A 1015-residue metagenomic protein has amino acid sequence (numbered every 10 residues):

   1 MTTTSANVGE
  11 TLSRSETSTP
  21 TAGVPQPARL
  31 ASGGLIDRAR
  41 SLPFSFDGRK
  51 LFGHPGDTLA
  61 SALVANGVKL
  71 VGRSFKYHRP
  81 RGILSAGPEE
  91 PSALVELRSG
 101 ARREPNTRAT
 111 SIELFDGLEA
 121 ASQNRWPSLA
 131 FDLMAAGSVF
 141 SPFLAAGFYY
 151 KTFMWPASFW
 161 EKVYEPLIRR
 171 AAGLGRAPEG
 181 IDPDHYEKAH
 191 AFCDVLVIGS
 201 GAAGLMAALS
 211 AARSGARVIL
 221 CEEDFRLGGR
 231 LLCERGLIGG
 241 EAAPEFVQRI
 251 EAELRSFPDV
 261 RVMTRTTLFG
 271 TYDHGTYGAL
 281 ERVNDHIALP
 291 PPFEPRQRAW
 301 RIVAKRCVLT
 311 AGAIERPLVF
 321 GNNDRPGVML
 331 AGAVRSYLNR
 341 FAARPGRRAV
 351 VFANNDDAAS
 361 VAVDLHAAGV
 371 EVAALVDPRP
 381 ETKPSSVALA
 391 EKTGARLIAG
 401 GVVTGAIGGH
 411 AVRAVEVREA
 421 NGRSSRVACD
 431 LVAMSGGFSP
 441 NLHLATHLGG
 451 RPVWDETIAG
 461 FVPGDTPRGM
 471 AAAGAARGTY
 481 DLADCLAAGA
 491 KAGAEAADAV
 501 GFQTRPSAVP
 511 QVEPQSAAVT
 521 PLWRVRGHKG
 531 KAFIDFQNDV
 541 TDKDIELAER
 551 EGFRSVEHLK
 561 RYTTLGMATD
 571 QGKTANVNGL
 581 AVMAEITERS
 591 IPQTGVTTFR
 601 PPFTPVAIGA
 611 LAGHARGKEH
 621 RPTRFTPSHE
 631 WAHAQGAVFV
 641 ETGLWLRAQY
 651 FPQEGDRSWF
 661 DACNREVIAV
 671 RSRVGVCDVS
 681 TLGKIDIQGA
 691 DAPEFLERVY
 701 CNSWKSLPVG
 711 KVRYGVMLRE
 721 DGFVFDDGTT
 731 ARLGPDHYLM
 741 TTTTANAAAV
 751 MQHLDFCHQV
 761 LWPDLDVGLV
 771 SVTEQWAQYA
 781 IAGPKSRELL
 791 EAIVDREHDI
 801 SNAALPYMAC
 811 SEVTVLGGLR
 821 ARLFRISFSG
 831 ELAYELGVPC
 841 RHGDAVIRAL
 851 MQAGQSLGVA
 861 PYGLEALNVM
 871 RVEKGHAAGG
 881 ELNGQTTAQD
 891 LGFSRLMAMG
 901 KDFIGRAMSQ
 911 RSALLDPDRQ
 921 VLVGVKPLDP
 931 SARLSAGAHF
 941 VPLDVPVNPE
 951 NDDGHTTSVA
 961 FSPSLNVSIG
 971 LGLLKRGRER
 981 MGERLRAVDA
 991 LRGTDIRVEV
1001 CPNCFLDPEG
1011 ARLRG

Functional and structural regions predicted by a protein language model:
T2-R49, G53-T623, Q775: Residues forming the flavin
F46, L97, T642, E720 (+3 more regions): Structural motif
S61-V71, A690-L707, E788, A792-E797: A short, contiguous, amphipathic alpha-helix enriched in charged residues
C221, A313, F553, N664-S680 (+3 more regions): Residues forming anionic-ligand binding surfaces in small-molecule and nucleic-acid pockets of primarily soluble enzymes
T457, A517-T520, R665-S672, M717-D727 (+3 more regions): Short amphipathic beta-strand starts and helix->beta connectors
N578, E585-L718, F723: Acidic, proline/glycine-enriched N-terminal capping motif
H629-A634, R647, G734-D736, T742-G1015: Conserved, structured C-terminal
K705-D736, M740-F756: Well-ordered mid-protein domain cores that form the structural environment of catalytic cofactors
